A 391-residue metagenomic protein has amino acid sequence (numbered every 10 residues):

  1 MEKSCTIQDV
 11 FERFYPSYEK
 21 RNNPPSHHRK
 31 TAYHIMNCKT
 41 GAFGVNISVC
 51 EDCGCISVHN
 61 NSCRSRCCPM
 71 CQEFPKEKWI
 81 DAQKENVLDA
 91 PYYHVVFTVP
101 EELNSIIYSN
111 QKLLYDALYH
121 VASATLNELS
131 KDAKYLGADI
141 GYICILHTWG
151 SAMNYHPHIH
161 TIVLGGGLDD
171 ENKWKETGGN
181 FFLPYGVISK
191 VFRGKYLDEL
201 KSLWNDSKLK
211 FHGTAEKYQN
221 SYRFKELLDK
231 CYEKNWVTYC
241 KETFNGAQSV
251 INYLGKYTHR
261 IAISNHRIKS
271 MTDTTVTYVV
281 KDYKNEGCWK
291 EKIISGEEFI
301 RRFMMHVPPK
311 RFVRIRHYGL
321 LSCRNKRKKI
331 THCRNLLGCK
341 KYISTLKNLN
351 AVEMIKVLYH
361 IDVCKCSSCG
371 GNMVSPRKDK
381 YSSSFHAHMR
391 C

Functional and structural regions predicted by a protein language model:
M1-C391: Beta->alpha loop/short-helix hinge microenvironment recognizer with preference for catalytic Tyr/His contexts
